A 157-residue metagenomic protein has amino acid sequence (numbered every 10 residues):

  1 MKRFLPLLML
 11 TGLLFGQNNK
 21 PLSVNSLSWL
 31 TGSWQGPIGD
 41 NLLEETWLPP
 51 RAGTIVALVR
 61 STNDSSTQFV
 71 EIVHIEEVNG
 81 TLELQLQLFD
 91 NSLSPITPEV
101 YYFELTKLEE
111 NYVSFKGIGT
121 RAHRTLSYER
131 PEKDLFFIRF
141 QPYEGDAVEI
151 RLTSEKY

Functional and structural regions predicted by a protein language model:
F4-L13: Sec-dependent N-terminal signal peptides
Q17-N18, Y102-L105, L135-Y157: Edge beta-strand at a domain terminus
N19-S33, E76: N-terminal helix-cap/turn-to-beta initiation motif at the start of protein domains
P37, L42-G119: Central antiparallel beta-sheet cores of small beta-barrel/beta-sandwich binding domains
I38-D40, R121-H123, Y143-G145: Glycine-centered tight beta-turn/hairpin loop motif at sheet-sheet or coil-to-beta transitions
L43-T46, L126, R139: Periodic aromatic/glycine/histidine/acidic cluster detector with a strong bias toward beta-strand repeat architectures
E110-E129, Q141: Well-ordered alpha/beta subsegment
